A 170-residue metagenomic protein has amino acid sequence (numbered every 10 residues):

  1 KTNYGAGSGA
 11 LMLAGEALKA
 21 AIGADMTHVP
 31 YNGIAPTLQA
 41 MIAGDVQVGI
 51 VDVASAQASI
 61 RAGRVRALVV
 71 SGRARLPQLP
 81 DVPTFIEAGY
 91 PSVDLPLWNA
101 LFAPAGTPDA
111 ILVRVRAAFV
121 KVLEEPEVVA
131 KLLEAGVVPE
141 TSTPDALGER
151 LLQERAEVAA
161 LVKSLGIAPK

Functional and structural regions predicted by a protein language model:
K1-K170: Conserved, function-defining micro-sites of small-solute handling proteins
